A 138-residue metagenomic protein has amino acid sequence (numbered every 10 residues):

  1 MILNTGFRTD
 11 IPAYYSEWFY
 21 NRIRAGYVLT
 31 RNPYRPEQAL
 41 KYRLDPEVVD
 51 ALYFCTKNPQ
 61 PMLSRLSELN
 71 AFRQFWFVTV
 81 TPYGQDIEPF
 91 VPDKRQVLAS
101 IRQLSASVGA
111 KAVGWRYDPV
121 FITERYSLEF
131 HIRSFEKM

Functional and structural regions predicted by a protein language model:
M1-I87, K94, A99-A110: Conserved Radical SAM active-site core
L63-L66, I87-F90, T123-H131: A short acidic (Asp/Glu
Q96-M138: Conserved C-terminal portion of the radical SAM core fold that forms the substrate/S-adenosylmethionine-binding
